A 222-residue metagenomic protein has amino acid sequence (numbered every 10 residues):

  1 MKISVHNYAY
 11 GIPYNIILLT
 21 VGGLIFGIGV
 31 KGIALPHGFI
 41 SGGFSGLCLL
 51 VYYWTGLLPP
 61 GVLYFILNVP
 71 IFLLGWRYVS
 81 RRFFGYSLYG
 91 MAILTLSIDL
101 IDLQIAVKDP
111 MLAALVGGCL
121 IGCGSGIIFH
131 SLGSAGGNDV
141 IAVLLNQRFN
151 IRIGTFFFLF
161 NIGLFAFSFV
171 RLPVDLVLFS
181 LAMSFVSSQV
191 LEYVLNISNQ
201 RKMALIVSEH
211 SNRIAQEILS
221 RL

Functional and structural regions predicted by a protein language model:
K2-N212: Core subunits and conserved enzymes of cellular information-processing and envelope-translocation systems across
E209-L222: Short amphipathic alpha-helix segments
